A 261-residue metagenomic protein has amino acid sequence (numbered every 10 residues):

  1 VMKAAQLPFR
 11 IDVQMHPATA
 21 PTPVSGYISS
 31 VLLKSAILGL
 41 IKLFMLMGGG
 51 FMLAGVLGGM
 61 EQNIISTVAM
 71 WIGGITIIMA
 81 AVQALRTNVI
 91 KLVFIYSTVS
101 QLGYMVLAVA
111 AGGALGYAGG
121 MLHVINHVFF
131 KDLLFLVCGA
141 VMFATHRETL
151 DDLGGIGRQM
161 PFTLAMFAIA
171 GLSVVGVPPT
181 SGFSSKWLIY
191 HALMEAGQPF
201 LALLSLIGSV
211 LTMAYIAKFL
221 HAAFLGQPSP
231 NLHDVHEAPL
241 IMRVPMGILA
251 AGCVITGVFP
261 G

Functional and structural regions predicted by a protein language model:
V1-I241: Hydrophobic transmembrane alpha-helices and their helix-loop junctions in integral membrane proteins
S29-K34, A170-G171, M246-G261: Hydrophobic alpha-helical membrane-insertion segments
